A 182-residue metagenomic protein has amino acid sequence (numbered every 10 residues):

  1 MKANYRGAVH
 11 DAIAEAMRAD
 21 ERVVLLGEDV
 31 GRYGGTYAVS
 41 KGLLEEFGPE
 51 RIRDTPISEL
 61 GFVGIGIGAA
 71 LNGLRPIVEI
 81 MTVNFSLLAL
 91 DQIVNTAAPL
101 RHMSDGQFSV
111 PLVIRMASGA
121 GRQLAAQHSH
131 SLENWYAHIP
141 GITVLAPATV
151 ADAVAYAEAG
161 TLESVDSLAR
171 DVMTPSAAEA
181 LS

Functional and structural regions predicted by a protein language model:
M1-A159: Thiamine diphosphate
E158-S182: Short, amphipathic C-terminal "tail helix"
